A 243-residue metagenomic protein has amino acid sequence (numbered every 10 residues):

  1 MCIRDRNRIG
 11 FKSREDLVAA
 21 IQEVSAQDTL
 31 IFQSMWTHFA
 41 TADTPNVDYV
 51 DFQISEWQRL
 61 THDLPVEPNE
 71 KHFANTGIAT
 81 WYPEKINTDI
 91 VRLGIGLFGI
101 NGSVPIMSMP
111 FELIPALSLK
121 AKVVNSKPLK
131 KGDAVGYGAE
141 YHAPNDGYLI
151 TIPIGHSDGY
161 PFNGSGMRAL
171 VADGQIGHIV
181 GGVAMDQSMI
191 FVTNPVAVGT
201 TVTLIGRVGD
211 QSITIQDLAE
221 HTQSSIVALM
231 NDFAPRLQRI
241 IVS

Functional and structural regions predicted by a protein language model:
M1-I3: Short, small-residue-biased leader/transition segments that mark boundaries at the very start of proteins
D5-K122, L129-K130: Active-site loop/helix belt of alpha/beta enzymes
P128-S243: C-terminal accessory subdomain/extension
